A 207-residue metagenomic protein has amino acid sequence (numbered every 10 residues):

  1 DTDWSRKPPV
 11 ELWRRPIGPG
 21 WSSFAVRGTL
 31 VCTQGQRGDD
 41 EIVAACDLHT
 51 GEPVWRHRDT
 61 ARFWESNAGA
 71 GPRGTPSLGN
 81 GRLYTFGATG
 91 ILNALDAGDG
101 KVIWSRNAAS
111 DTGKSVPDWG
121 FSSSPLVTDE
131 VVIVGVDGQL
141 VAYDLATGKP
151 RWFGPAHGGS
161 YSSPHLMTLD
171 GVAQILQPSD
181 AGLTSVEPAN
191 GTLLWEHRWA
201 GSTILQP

Functional and structural regions predicted by a protein language model:
T2-S5, L12-R14, Q34-H57: Beta-propeller domains
P8, L12-A25, R56-S77, S105-V127 (+4 more regions): Extracytoplasmic beta-rich repeat domains
A44, N93, V141, T184-S185: WD40 beta-propeller blade core
D47-T50, D96-D99, N107, D144-G148 (+1 more regions): Short loop/turn segments that connect beta-strands within beta-propeller blades
S77, R82-L83, T89-I91: Beta-rich strand-turn-strand
